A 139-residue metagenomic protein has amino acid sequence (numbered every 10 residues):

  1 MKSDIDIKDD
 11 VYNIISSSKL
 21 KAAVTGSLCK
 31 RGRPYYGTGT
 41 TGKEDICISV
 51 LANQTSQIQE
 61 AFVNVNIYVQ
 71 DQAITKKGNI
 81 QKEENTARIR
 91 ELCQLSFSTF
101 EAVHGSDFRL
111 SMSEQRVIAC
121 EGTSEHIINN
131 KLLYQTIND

Functional and structural regions predicted by a protein language model:
M1-V24, S49-D139: Charged, amphipathic alpha-helical segments and their flanking helix caps
V24-Y36: A short acidic/basic microdomain associated with nuclease active sites
Y35-T41, A119-T123: A short beta-turn/loop motif at secondary-structure boundaries
G39-V50: A short, hydrophobic beta-strand-centered structural micro-motif
